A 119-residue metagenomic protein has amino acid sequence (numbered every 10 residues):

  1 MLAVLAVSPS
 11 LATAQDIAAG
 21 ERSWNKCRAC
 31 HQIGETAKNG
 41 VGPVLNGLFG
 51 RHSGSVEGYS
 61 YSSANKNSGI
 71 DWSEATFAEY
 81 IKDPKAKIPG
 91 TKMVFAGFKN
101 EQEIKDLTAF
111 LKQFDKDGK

Functional and structural regions predicted by a protein language model:
M1-S8: Bacterial N-terminal signal peptides
S8, S62-S63: Short linear Ser/Thr-Pro motifs
S8-D16: Sec/Tat signal peptide C-region and signal peptidase I cleavage site
Q15-S60, K66-D71, K82-P89, F114-K119: Periplasmic/extracellular electron-transfer cofactor-ligation site, primarily the c-type cytochrome heme-c attachment
S73-K119: C-terminal capping alpha-helices of c-type cytochrome domains
